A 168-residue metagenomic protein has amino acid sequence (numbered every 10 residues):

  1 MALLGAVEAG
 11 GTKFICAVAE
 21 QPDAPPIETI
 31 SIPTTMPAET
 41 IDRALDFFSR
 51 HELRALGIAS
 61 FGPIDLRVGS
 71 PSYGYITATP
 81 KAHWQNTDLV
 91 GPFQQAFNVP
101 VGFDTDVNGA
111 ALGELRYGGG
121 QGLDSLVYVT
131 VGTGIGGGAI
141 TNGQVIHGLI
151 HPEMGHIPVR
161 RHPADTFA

Functional and structural regions predicted by a protein language model:
L4-A19: N-terminal beta1-alpha1 ligand-phosphate binding loop
L4-E8, L53-G57, G102, S125-T130: Short glycine-aspartate micro-motif
T12, F61-I64, G132-G134: Short glycine-rich anion-binding loops that position phosphate/pyrophosphate groups of nucleotides and phosphorylated
K13, P25, P71, I76 (+1 more regions): Hydrophobic "anchor" residues
A17-E20, I27-I30, P37-A38, Q94-A96 (+2 more regions): Glycine/GP-enriched mid-protein hinge/lid loop-to-helix segment characteristic of carbohydrate kinases
A19, I30-I32, S70, T77 (+2 more regions): Residue-level structural signal for beta-strand termini and adjacent loop
P22-E52, S70-S72: N-terminal phosphate-binding loop and adjacent alpha-helix
I41, I64-S125: Glycine-rich phosphate-binding loop and adjoining helix at the ATP-binding site of ATP-dependent phosphoryl-transfer
